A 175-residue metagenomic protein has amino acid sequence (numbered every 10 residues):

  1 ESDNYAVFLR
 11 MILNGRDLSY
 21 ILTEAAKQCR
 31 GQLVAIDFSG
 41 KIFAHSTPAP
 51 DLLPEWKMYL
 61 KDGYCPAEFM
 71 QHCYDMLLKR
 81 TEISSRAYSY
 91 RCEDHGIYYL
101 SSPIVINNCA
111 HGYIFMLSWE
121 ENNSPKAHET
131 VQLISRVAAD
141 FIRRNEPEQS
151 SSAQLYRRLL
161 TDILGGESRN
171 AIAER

Functional and structural regions predicted by a protein language model:
E1-R175: Hydrophobic, helix-rich cores of sensory/ligand-binding and other regulatory modules that couple small-molecule
